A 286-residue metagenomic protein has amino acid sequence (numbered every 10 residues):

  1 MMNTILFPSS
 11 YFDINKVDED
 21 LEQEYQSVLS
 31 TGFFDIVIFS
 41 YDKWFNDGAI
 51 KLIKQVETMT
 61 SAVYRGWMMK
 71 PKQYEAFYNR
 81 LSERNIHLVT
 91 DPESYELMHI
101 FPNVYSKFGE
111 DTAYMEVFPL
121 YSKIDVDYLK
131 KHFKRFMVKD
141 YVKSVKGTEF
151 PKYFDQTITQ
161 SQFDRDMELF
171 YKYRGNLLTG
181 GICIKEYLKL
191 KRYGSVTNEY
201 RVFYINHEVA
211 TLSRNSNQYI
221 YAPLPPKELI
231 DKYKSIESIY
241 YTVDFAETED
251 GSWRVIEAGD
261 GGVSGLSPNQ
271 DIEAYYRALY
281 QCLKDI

Functional and structural regions predicted by a protein language model:
M1-H87: ATP-binding N-terminal substructure of ATP-dependent carboxylate-amine bond-forming enzymes
M2-Y11, N15, N79-N198, A210-T211 (+1 more regions): Active-site nucleotide/adenylate-binding loops and adjacent lid/helix of ATP-dependent enzymes
K72, A76, S195-Y200, Y240-Y241: Short, surface-exposed coil-to-beta transition loops
F136, A210, Y241, R254-E257: Protein kinase-like catalytic core scaffold
I182-E186, S238-E249: A short glycine-rich, hydrophobically flanked beta-strand micro-motif that places a catalytic Asp/Glu for divalent metal
Y204-E208, E249-G251: Short acidic-glycine loop/turn motifs at beta-strand connectors
E208, L212-N217, A258-V263: Short beta->alpha transition motifs characteristic of CBS
S235-S238, E247-I286: C-terminal active-site "lid" helix and adjoining low-complexity regulatory extension at the edge of ATP-using catalytic
